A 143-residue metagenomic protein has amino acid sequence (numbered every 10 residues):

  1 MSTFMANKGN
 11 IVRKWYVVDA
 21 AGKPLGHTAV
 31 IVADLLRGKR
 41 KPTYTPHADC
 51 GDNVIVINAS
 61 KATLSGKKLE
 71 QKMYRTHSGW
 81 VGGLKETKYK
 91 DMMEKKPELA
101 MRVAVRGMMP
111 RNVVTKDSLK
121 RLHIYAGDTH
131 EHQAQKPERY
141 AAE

Functional and structural regions predicted by a protein language model:
M1-V103, M109-V113, E131-E143: Ribosome large-subunit tunnel/peptidyl-transferase-proximal elements
V114-A134: Internal, active-site/partner-interface "lid" segment
